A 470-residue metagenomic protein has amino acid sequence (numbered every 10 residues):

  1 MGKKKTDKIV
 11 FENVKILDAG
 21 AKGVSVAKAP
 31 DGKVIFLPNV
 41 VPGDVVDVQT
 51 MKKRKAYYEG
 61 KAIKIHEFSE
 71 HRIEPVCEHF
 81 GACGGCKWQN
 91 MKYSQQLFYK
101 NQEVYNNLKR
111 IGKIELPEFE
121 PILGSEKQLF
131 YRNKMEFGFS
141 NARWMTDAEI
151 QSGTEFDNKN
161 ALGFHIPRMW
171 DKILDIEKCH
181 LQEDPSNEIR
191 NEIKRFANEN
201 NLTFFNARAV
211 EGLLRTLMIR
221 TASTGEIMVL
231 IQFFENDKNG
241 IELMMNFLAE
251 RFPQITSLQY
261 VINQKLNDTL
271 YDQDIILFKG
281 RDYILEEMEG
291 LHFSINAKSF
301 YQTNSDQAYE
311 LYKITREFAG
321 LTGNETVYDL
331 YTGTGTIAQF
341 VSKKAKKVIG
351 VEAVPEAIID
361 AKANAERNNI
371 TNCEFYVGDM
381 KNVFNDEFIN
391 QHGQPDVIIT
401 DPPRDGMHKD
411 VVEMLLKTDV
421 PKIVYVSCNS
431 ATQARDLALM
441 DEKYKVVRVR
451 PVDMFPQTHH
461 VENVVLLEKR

Functional and structural regions predicted by a protein language model:
M1-H79, E374: Terminal RNA-binding accessory module
G2-N13, A21, S25, N236-R470: Rossmann-like S-adenosyl-L-methionine
S25-P30, G163-I166, A361: Short, acidic/hydrophobic/Gly-rich beta-strand patch recurrent on exposed beta strands that often constitutes part
G43, Q182, N304: Short, conserved phosphate/pyrophosphate- and ester-handling motifs at nucleotide-, phospho-/glycolipid
K64-E74, G81-T203: Extended interfacial segments that mediate partner engagement and assembly in macromolecular machines
D171-A207, E211-L213, T221, E235-Q259: Internal alpha/beta scaffold segment
I219, G225-F234, H292-N296: Short, aliphatic-rich beta-strand segments
